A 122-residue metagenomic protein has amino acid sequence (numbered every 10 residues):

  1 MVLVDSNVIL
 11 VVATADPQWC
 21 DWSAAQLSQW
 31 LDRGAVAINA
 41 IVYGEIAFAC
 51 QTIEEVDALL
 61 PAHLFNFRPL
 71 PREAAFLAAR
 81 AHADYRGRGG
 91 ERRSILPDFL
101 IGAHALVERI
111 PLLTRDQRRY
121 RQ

Functional and structural regions predicted by a protein language model:
M1-I38, F48-L59: Short, well-structured N-terminal submotif of metal-dependent ribonuclease cores
N7-V8, I41-V42, H82: Short, histidine-centered active-site or binding-site loop motifs used for metal coordination, general acid-base
I9, Y43-I46, A75, Y120: A generic structural signal for short hydrophobic patches within well-formed alpha-helices
A13-D16, E45, R88-E91: Short, flexible loop segments at the rims of nucleotide/cofactor-binding pockets, characterized by
C20, Y43, I53-V56, A75 (+2 more regions): A general structural signal for well-ordered alpha-helical segments in protein cores
Q29-D32, D84-G87, Q122: Secondary-structure boundary motif
N66-R118: Active-site neighborhoods of divalent-metal-dependent phosphate/nucleic-acid chemistry enzymes
